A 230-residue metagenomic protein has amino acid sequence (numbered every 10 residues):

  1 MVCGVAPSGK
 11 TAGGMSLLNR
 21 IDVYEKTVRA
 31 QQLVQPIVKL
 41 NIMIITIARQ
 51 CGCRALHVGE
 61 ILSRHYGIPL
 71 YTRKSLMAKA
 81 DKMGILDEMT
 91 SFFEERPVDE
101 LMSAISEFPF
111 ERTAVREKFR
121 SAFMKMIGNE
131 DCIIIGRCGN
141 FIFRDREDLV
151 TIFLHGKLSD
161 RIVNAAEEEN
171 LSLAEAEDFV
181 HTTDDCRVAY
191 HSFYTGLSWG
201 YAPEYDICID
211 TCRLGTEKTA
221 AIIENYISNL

Functional and structural regions predicted by a protein language model:
V2-C3, T11-N41: Extreme N-terminal, non-catalytic leader segments that precede Walker-type/kinase nucleotide-binding cores
C3-G4, S8, A80-D131: ATP-dependent small-molecule kinase phosphotransfer cores that center on conserved nucleotide phosphate-binding segments
I47-E60: Glycine-rich phosphate-binding P-loop
P69-D81: Short beta-strand-centered segment that lines the nucleotide-binding/catalytic pocket of NTP-utilizing
V98-E100, S172-E217: Small-molecule kinase domains that catalyze NTP-dependent phosphoryl transfer to phosphate-bearing small molecules
R120, T216-E224: Short, amphipathic alpha-helical "lid/cap" segments that border enzyme active or binding sites
G136-N140: Short, polar loop motifs at secondary-structure junctions
D145-E168, L173-H181: Conserved phosphate-donor/acceptor-positioning beta-strand/loop module used by diverse small-molecule
